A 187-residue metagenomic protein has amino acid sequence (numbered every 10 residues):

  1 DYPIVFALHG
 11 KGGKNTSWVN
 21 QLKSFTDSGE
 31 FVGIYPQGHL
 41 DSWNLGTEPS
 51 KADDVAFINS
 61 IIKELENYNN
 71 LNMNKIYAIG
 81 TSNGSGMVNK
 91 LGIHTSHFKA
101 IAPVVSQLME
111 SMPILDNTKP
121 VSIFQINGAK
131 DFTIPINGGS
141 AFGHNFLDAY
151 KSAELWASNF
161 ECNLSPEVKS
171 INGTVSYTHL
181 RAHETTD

Functional and structural regions predicted by a protein language model:
Y2-Y77, T81, G86-K90, H94: Serine-hydrolase catalytic machinery in alpha/beta-hydrolase-like enzymes
H97-S106: A conserved short beta-strand
T118-S122: Short, proline-enriched alpha-helix->beta-strand connector loops that line the catalytic pocket of alpha/beta-hydrolase
Q125-N127: Short beta-strand/loop motif that positions the catalytic acidic residue of the alpha/beta-hydrolase fold
D131-I134: Acidic catalytic loop of the alpha/beta-hydrolase fold
I136-L147: Short, flexible/disordered intra-domain loops and linkers
N145-S170: Acidic, glycine-rich loop-and-strand cores that form catalytic or ligand-binding grooves in diverse globular domains
H179-A182, T186-D187: Single conserved hydrophobic/aromatic residue that forms the stacking wall/gate of nucleotide- or nucleobase-binding
